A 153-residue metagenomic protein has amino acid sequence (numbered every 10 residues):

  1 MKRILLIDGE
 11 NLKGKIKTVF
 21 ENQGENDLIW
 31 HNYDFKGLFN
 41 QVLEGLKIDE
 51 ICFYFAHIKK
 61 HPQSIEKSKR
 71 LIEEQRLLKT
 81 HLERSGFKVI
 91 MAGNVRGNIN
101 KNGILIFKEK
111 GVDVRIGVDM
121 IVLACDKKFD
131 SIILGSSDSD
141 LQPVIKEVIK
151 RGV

Functional and structural regions predicted by a protein language model:
M1-L105: Domain-level signal for Mg2+-assisted phosphodiester chemistry and nucleotide/NA-binding surfaces in nucleic-acid
T80, R84-V153: Nuclease catalytic cores that cleave nucleic-acid phosphodiester bonds, predominantly acidic two-metal-ion
